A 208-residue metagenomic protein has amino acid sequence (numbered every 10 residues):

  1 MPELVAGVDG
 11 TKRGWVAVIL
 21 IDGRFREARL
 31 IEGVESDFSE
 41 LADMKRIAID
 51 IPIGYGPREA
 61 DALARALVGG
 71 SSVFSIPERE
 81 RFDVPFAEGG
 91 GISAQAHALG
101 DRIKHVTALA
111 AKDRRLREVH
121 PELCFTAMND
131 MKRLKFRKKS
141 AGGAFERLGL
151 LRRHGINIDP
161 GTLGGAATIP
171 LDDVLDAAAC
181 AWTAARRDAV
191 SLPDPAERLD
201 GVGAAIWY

Functional and structural regions predicted by a protein language model:
M1-Y208: Phosphate- and other anionic-substrate recognition elements at nucleic-acid/protein interfaces
